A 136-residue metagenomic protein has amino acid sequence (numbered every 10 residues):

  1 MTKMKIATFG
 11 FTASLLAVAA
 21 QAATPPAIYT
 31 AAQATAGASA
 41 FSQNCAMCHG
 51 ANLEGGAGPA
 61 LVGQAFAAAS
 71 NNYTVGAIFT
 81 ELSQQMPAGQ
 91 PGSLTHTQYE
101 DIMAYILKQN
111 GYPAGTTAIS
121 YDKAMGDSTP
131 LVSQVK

Functional and structural regions predicted by a protein language model:
M1-I6: Positively charged n-region of N-terminal signal peptides that target proteins for export
T8-V18: Bacterial N-terminal signal peptides
Q21-A40: Electrostatic cytochrome c docking/interface patches
A31-A34, E54-P87: Gly/Gly-Pro-rich "capping" loops immediately C-terminal to redox-active cysteine motifs in periplasmic/lumenal
G37, F41-A51, I102, I106: The canonical Cys-X-X-Cys-His
P91-K136: Flexible coil segments in periplasmic/lumen-exposed cytochrome c-class electron-transfer proteins
